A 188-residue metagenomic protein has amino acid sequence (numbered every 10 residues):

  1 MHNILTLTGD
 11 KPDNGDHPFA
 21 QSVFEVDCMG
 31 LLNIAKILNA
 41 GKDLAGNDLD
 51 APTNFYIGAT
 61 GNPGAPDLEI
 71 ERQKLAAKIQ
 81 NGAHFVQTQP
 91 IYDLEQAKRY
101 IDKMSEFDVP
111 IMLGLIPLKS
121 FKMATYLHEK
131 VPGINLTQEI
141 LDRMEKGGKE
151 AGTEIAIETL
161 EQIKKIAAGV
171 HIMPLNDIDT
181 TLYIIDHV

Functional and structural regions predicted by a protein language model:
L5, G9, S22-D50, T60-A65 (+2 more regions): Active-site pocket-lining/capping segments in soluble small-molecule metabolic enzymes
L5-T6, H84-D93, G169-P174: Catalytic beta/alpha-barrel core
G15-V26, N62, H84-Q89: Flexible, glycine/proline-enriched loop segments at strand-loop-helix junctions that form or flank small-ligand binding
D16, Q21, V26-L32, A97-I101 (+1 more regions): C-terminal helical cap(s) of enzyme catalytic domains, especially alpha/beta-barrels
D16-H17, L68-I70, K98-R99, K122-V131 (+1 more regions): Short, well-ordered secondary-structure micro-motifs
D43-G46, P66-N81: Active-site glycine-rich loop that binds ribose-phosphate moieties when present
K78, G82, L113, V170: Conserved, mostly hydrophobic/aromatic
I79, I163-K164: Non-catalytic positions within long, well-ordered alpha-helices that form the structural scaffold/packing of enzyme
